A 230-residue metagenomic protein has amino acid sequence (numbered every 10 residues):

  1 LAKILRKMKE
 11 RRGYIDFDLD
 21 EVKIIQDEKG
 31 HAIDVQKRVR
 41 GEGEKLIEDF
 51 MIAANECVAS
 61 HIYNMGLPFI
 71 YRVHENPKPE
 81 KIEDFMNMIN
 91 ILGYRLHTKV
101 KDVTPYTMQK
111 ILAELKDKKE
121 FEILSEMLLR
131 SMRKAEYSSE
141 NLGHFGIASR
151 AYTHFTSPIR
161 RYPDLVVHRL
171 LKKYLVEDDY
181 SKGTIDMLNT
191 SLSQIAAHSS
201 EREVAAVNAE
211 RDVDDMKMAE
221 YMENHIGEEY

Functional and structural regions predicted by a protein language model:
L1, N87: Conserved acidic
K3-R6, R40-S60, S157-R160: Conserved pre-motif C helix in the palm subdomain of viral-like polymerases
K7, C57, E75, E80 (+1 more regions): Structured C-terminal cores of nucleic-acid metabolism proteins
K9-I33, D49-A59, N76-P77, E83-D84 (+1 more regions): Core structural elements
R12, F69, L96-T98: Residue-level detector of short coil/turn "hinge" positions at structural boundaries
G13-D16, K23-Q26, V35-V39, G43 (+4 more regions): Replace "in large, NTP-powered and nucleic-acid-processing enzymes" with "in large, NTP-powered factors and other
D16-D18, K23-I25, D34-Q36, M51-A53 (+7 more regions): Structured core elements
A32-E44, G66-R72, K110-I111, I147-F155: Glycine- and acidic
